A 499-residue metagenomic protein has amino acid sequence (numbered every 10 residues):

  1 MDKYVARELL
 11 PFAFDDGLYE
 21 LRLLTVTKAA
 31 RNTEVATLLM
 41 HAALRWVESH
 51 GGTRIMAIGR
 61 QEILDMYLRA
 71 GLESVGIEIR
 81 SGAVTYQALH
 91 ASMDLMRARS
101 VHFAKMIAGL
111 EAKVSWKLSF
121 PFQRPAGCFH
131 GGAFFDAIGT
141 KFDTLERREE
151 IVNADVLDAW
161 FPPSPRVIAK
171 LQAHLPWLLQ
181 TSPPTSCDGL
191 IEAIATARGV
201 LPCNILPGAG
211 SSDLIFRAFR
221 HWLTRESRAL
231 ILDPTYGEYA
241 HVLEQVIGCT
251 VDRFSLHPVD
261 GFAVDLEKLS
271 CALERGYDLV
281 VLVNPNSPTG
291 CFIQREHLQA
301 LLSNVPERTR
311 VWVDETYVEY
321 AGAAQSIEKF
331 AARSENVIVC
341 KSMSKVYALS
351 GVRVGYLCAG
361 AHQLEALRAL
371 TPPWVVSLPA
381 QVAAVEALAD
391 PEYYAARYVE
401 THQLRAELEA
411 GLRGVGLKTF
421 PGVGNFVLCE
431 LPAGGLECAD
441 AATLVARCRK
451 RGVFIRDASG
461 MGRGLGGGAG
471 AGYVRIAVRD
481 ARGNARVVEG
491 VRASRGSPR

Functional and structural regions predicted by a protein language model:
M1-R31, Y86: Conserved acyl-donor/pantetheine-binding loop and adjacent beta-alpha core of acyl/acetyltransferases and related
F122-T181: N-terminal "arm"/small-domain region of PLP-dependent enzymes with the aminotransferase-like
S164, S186, N336-F420: PLP-dependent aminotransferase class I/II
G189-R228, V246: Phosphate-binding glycine-rich loop
H221-L282: PLP-dependent aminotransferase-like
A263-G276, P288-L349: Active-site pre-lysine segment of PLP-dependent enzymes
E296, K450-R451, M461-R499: PLP-dependent enzyme catalytic core of the Aspartate aminotransferase-like
H402, G414-R451, G467, V474 (+1 more regions): Conserved PLP-binding catalytic core of the aspartate aminotransferase-like
